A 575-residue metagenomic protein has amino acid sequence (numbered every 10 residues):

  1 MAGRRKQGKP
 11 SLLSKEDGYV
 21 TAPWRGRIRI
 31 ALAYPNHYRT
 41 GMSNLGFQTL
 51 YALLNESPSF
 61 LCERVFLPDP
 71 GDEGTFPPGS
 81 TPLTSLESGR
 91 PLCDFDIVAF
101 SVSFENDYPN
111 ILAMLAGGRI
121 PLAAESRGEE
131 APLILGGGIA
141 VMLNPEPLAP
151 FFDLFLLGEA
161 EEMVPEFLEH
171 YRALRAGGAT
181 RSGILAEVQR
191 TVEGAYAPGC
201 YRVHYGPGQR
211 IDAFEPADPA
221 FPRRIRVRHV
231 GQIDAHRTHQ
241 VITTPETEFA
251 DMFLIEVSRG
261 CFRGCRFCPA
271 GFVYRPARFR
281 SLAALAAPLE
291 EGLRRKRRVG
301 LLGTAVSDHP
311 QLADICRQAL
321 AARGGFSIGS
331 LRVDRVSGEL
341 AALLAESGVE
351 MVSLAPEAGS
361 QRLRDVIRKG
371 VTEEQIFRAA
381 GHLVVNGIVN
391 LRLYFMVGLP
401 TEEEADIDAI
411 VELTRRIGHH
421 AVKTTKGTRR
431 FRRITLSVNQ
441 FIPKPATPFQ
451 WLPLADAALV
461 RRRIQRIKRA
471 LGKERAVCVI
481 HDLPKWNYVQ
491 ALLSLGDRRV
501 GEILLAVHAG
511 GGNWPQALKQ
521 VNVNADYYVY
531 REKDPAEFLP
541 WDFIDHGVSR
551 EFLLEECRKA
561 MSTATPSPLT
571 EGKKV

Functional and structural regions predicted by a protein language model:
M1-G26, L32, I464, A470-V575: Radical SAM enzyme core and accessory elements
G3-A31, Y38-R39, P198, H204-L254 (+1 more regions): N-terminal [4Fe-4S]-dependent radical SAM core
L32-A33, A287-N439: Conserved SAM/AdoMet-binding glycine-rich loop
F47-T49, G79, L115, A149-F152 (+9 more regions): Short secondary-structure boundary/capping segments
L54, V98, C261, C265 (+4 more regions): Conserved, mostly hydrophobic/aromatic
L67-E215, P445-D497, L504-G512: Glycine-rich beta-alpha loop elements in corrinoid/cobalamin-binding modules across cobalamin-dependent enzymes
P70-G71, R202-H204, R263, P310 (+7 more regions): Flexible glycine/acidic-rich beta-alpha junction loops that bind and position SAM and/or redox cofactors in anaerobic
T247-S281: Canonical Radical SAM [4Fe-4S] cluster-binding loop centered on the CxxxCxxC motif and its immediate flanking residues
